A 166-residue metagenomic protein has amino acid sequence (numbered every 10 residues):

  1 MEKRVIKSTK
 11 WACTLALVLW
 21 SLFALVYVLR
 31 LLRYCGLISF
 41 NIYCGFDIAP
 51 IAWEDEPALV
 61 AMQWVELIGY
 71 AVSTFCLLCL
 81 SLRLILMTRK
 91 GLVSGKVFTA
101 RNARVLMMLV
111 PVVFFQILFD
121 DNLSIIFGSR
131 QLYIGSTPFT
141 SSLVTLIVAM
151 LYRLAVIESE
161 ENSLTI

Functional and structural regions predicted by a protein language model:
M1-L15, G95, R101, V105 (+3 more regions): Membrane-interface extramembranous regions at the lipid-water interface
M1-L17, D47-I48, Y70-L78, L86-R89: Cytoplasmic juxtamembrane interface segments
M1-S39: Cytosolic juxtamembrane helix and N-cap/initiation of the first transmembrane helix
W20, A24, S73-S81, L109-L118 (+1 more regions): Hydrophobic alpha-helical transmembrane segments of multi-pass integral membrane proteins
F46-T74: Membrane-helix boundary elements
A61-M62, L78-R101: Membrane-helix boundary/interface segments in integral membrane proteins
S94-G128: Hydrophobic alpha-helical transmembrane segments of integral membrane proteins
F115-I166: Alpha-helical transmembrane segments of multi-pass integral membrane proteins, characterized by long hydrophobic
